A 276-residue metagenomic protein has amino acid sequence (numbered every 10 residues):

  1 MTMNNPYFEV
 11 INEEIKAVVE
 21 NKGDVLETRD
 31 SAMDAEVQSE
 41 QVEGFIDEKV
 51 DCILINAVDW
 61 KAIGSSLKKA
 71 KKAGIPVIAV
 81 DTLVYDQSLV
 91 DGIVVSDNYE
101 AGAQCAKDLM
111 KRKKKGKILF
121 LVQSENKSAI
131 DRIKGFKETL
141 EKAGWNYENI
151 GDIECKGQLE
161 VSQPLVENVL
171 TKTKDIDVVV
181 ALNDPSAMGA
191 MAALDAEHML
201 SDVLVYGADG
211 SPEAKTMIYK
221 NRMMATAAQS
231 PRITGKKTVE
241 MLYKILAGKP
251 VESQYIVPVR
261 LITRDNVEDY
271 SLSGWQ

Functional and structural regions predicted by a protein language model:
M1-V18, K22, E27-G44, E48-V50 (+4 more regions): Extracytoplasmic "Venus flytrap"
Y7-D24, A101-C105, S128-N146, V161 (+3 more regions): Short, solvent-exposed amphipathic alpha-helices that sit in or adjacent to ligand/effector-binding or catalytic
V19-S31, K117-V122, L140-L159: Short beta-strand elements in bilobed, periplasmic/extracellular small-molecule ligand-binding domains
E27-R29, L54-N56, P76-D81, V95 (+5 more regions): Structural recognition of the beta-strand scaffold that forms the well-ordered cores of secreted hydrolase catalytic
Q38, V94-I118, I130-D131, L159-Q163 (+2 more regions): Hydrophobic alpha-helical segments within soluble ligand-binding/sensing domains
I46, I55-A70, F136, G151 (+1 more regions): Hydrophobic alpha-helical
N56, W60-E100, K111, K117 (+2 more regions): Flexible loop/hinge segments that line or gate small-molecule binding clefts
E138-A143, S230-Q276: Hinge/cleft segment of the Venus flytrap/periplasmic-binding protein
